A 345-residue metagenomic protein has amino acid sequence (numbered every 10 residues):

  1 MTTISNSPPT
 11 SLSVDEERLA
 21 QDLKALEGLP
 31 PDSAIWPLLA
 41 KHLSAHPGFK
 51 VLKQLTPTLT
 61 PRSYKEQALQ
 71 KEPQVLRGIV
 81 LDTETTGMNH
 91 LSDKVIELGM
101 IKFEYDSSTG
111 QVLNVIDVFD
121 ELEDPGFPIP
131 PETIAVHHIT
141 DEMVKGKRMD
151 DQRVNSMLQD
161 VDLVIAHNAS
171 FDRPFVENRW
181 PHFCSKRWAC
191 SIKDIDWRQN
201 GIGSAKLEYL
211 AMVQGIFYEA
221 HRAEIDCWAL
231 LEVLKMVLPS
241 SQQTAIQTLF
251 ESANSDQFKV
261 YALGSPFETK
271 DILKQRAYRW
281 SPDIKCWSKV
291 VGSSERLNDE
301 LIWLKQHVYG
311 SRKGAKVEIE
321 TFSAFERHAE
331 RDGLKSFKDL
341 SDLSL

Functional and structural regions predicted by a protein language model:
T2-L69, M236-L345: Acidic two-metal-ion nuclease catalytic site recognized across multiple nuclease folds, prominently DnaQ/RNase D-T
T3-K186, N200-F217, S311-G314, F322: Conserved non-catalytic scaffold segment of RNase H-like nuclease domains
K147-Q152, R222-A229, D283-G292: Short linear loop/turn motifs
D160-R179, W197-G264: Acidic, Mg2+-coordinating catalytic module of metal-dependent nucleases/exonucleases that use a two-metal-ion mechanism
S185-I195: Short, acidic/small-residue loops that bind anionic groups at enzyme active sites
